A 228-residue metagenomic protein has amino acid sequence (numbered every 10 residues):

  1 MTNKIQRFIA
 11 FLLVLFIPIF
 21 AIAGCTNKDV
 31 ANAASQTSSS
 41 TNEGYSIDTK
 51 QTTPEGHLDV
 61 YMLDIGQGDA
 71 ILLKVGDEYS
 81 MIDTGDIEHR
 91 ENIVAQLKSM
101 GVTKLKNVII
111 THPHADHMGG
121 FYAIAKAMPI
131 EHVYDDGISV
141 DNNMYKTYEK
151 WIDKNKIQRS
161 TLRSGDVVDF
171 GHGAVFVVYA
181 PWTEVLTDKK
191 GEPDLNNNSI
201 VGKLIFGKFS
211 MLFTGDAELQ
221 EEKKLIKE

Functional and structural regions predicted by a protein language model:
T2-F11, P18-E228: Non-globular, low-confidence helical/coil segments that flank catalytic cores
